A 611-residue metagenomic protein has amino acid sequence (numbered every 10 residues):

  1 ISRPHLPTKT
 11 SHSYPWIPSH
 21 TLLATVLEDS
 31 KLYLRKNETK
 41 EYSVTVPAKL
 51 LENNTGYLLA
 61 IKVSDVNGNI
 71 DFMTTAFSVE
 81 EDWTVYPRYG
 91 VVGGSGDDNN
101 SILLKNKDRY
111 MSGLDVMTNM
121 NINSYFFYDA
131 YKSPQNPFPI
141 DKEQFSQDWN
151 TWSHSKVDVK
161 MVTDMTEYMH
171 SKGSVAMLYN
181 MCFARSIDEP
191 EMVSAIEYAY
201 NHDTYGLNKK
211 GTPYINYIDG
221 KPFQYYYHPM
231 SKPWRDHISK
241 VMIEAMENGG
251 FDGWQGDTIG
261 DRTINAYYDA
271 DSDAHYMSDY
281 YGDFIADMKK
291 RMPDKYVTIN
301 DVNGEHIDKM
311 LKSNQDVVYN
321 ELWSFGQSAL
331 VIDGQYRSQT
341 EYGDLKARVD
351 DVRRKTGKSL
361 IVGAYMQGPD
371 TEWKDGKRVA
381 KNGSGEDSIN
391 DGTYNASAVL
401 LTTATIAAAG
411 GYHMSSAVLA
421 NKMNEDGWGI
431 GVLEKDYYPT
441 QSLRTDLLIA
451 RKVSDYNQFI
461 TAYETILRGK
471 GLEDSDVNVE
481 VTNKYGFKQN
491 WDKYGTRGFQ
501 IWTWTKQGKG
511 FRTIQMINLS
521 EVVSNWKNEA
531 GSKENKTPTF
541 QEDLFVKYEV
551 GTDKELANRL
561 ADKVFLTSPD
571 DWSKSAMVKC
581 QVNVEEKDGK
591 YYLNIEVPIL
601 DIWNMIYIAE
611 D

Functional and structural regions predicted by a protein language model:
I70-K132: An acidic-aromatic substrate-binding cleft motif
E81-P87, V92-K107, L178-G249: Active-site-adjacent "subsite" loops/lids of carbohydrate-active enzymes
A130-M181, S272-D283, D287: Aromatic-lined substrate-binding rim segments of carbohydrate-active enzymes
P137-W152, C182-D219, A266-A274, R378-G383: Aromatic- and acidic-residue-enriched segments that line the glycan-binding/catalytic groove of carbohydrate-active
M230-V317, L322-G357: Active-site neighborhood of glycoside hydrolase catalytic domains
T258, L360-L467, G508, S520: Aromatic/acidic polysaccharide-binding cleft in carbohydrate-active enzymes
A404, Y485-L556: Carbohydrate-binding surface patches
E586-D611: C-terminal beta-strand-rich structural cap/linker in extracellular carbohydrate-active enzymes
